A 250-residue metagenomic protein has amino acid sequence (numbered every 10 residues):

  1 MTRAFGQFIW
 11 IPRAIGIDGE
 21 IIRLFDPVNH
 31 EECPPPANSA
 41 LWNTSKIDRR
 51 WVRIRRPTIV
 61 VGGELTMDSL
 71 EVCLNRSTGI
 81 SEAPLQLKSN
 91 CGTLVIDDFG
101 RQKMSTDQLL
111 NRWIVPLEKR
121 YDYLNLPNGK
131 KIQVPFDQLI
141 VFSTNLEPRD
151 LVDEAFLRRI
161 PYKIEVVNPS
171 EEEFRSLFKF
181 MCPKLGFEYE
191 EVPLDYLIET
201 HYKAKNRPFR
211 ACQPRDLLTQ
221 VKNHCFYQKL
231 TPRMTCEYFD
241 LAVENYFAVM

Functional and structural regions predicted by a protein language model:
M1-F142: Conserved ASCE/P-loop NTPase catalytic core
T2-I9, N90, G100, I114-Y121 (+7 more regions): Signal for well-folded cores of large energy- and translation-related assemblies
P36-A37, R149-L151, V166-P214, Y227-P232: Conserved C-terminal "switch" segment of AAA+ ATPases
K103-D107, S143, N168, P208-A211: Ordered, soluble secondary-structure elements with a strong preference for glycine-centered loop motifs and nearby
R112, L151-N168: A short helix-turn-beta junction within AAA+ P-loop NTPase domains corresponding to the substrate/partner-engaging
N145-E147: Conserved H-loop
A211-L218, H224-M250: Conserved C-terminal helix/linker of AAA+ ATPases
